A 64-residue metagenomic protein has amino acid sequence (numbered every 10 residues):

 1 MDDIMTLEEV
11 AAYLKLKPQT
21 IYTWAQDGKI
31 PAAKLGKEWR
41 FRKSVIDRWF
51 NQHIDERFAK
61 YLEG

Functional and structural regions predicted by a protein language model:
M1-T20: Polyanion-binding surface elements
I4-M5, K29, R40, W49 (+1 more regions): Intrinsically disordered, low-complexity regions of eukaryotic proteins
L14-R40: Major-groove DNA-recognition helix of helix-turn-helix-type DNA-binding domains
S44-G64: A short, Lys/Arg-enriched interface patch at domain edges and termini
